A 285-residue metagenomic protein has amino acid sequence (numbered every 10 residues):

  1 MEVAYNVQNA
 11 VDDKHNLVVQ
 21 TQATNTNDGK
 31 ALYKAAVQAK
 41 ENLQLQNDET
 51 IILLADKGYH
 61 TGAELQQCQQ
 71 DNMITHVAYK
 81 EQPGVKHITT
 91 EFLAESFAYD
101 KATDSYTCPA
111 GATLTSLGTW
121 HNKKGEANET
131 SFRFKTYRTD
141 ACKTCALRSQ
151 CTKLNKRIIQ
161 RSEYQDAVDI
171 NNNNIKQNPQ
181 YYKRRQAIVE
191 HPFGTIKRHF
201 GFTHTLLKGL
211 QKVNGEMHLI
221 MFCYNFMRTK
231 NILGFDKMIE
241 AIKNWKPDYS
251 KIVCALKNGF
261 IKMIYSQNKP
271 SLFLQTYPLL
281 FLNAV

Functional and structural regions predicted by a protein language model:
M1-V285: Anion-binding and metal-coordination hotspots
